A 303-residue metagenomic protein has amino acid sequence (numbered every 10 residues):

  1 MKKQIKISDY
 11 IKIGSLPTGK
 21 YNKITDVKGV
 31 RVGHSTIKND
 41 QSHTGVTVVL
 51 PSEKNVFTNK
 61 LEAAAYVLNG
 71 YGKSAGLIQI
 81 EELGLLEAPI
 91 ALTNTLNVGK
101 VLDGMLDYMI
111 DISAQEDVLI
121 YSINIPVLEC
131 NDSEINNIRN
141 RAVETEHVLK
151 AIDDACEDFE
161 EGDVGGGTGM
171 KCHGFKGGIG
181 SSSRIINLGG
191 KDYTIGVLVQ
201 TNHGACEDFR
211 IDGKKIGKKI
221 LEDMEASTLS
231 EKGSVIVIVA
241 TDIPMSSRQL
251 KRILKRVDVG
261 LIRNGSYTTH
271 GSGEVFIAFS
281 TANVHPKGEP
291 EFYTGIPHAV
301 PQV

Functional and structural regions predicted by a protein language model:
M1-V303: Alpha/propeptide regions of enzymes that mature by internal proteolysis
